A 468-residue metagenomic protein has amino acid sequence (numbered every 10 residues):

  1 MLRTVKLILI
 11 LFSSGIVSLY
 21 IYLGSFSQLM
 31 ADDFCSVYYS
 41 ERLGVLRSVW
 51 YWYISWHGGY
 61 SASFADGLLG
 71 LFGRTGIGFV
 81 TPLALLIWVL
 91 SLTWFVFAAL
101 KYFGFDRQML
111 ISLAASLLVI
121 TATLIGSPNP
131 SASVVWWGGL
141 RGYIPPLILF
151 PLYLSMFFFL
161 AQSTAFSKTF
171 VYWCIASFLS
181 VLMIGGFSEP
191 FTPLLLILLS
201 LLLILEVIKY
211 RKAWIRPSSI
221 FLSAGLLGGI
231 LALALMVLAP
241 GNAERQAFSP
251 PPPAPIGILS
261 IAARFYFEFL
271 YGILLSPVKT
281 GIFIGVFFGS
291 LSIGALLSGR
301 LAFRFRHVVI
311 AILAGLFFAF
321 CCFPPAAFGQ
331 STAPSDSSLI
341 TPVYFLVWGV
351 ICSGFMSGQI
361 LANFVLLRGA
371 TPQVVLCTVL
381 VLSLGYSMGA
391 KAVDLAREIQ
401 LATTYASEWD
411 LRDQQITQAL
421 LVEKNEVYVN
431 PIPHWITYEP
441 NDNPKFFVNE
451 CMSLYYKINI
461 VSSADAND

Functional and structural regions predicted by a protein language model:
L2-W56, G70-S112, R300-L301, L361-D468: Intrinsically disordered, polar/acidic, low-complexity terminal segments
V5, R107-M109, K168-W173, R211-L226 (+2 more regions): Membrane-interfacial entry segments at the cytosolic side of transmembrane helices
V5-Y20, A114-T121, I175-L179, A224-G229: Alpha-helical transmembrane segments
Y22-T81, W137, E189-S338: Transmembrane catalytic cores of multi-pass membrane glycosyltransferases and polysaccharide-assembly enzymes
D32, L110-F158, S188, F320-F355: Membrane-interface micro-motifs in multi-pass membrane enzymes
L90-W94, L152-F159, L198-V207, F288-A295 (+1 more regions): Transmembrane alpha-helices and membrane-interface helical segments of multi-pass integral membrane enzymes
F150-Y172: Membrane-interface transmembrane helices that cradle and orient dolichyl/undecaprenyl
V171-P190, L195: Membrane-interface alpha helices of multi-pass inner-membrane proteins
